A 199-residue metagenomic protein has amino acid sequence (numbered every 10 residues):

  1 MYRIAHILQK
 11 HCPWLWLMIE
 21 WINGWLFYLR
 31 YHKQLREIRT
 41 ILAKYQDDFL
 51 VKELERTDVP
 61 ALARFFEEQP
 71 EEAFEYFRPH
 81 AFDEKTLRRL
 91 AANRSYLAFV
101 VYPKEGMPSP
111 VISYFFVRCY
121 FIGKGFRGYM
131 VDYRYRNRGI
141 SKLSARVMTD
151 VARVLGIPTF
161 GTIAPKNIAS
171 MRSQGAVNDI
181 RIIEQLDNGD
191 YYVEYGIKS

Functional and structural regions predicted by a protein language model:
D48-R64: A short beta-loop-alpha structural element at the N-terminal edge of CoA-dependent acyl/N-acetyltransferase catalytic
R64-R78: Helix-loop element at the rim of GNAT/NAT acetyltransferase active sites that forms part of the acceptor-substrate
R78-K124: Acetyl-CoA-dependent GNAT
R118-R127, R136, G189-D190: A conserved beta-turn-beta hairpin within the catalytic core of GNAT-like acetyltransferases that forms part
V131, N137-V154, R172, A176: Conserved acetyl-CoA-binding loop-helix of GNAT-fold acetyltransferases
A152-P165: Conserved GNAT acetyl-CoA-binding A-motif
P165-E184: Conserved active-site alpha-helix within GNAT-family acetyltransferase domains
Q185-S199: C-terminal "cap" of GNAT-fold acetyltransferases
